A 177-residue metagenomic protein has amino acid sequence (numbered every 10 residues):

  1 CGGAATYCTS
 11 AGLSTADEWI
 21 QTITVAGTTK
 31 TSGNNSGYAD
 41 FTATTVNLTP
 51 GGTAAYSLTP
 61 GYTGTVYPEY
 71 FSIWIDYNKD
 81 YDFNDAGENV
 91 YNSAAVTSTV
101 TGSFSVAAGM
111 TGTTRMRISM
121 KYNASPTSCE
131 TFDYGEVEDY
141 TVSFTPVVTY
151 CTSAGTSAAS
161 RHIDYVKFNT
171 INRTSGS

Functional and structural regions predicted by a protein language model:
C1-S177: A broad "non-catalytic interaction surface" signal
